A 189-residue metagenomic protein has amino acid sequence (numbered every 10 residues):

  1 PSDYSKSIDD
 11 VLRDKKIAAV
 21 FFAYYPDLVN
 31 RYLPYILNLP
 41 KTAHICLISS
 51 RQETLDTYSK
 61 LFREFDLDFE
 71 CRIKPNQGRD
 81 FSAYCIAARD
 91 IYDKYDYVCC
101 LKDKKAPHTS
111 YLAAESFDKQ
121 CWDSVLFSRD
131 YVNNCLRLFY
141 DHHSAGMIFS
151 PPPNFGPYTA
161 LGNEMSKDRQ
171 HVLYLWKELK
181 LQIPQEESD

Functional and structural regions predicted by a protein language model:
P1-D189: ER/Golgi luminal nucleotide-sugar-dependent glycosyltransferases, focusing on the catalytic module
